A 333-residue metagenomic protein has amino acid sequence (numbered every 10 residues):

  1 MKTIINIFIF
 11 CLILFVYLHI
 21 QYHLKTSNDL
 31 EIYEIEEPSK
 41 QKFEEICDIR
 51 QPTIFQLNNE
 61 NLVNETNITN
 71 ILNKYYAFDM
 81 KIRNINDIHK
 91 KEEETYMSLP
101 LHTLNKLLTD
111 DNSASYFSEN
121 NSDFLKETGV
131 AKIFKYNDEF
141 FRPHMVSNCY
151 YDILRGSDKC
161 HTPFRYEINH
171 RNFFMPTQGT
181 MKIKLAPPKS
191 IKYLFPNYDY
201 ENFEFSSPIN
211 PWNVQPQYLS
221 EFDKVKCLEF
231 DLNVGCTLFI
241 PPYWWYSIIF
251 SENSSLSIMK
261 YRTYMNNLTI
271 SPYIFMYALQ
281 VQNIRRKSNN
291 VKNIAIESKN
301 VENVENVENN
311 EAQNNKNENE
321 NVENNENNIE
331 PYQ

Functional and structural regions predicted by a protein language model:
M1-T237, W245-E311, K316-Q333: N-terminal accessory scaffold of Fe(II)-dependent oxygenases
